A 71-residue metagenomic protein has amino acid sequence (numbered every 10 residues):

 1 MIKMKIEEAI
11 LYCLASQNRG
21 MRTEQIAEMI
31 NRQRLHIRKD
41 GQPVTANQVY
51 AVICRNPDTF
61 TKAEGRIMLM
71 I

Functional and structural regions predicted by a protein language model:
M1-E7, E24, M29-I71: Charged low-complexity interaction tracts in eukaryotic proteins
L14-R19: Short helix-capping/hinge SLiMs at alpha-helix to coil transitions
